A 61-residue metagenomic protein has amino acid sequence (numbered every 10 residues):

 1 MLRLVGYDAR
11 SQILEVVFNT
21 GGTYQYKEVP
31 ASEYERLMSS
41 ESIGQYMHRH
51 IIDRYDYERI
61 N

Functional and structural regions predicted by a protein language model:
M1-N61: Acidic/histidine-enriched, beta-strand-rich ligand/metal-binding domains
